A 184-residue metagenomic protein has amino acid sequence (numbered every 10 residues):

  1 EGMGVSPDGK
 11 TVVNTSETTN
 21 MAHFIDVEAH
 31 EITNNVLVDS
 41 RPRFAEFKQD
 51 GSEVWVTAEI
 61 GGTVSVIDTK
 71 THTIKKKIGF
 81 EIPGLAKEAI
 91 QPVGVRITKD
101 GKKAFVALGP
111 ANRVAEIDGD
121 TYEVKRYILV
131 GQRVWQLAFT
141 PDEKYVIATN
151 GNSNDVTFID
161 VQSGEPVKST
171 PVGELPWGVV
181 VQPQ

Functional and structural regions predicted by a protein language model:
E1-Q184: Predominantly soluble domains enriched in secretory-pathway, periplasmic, or organellar proteins
